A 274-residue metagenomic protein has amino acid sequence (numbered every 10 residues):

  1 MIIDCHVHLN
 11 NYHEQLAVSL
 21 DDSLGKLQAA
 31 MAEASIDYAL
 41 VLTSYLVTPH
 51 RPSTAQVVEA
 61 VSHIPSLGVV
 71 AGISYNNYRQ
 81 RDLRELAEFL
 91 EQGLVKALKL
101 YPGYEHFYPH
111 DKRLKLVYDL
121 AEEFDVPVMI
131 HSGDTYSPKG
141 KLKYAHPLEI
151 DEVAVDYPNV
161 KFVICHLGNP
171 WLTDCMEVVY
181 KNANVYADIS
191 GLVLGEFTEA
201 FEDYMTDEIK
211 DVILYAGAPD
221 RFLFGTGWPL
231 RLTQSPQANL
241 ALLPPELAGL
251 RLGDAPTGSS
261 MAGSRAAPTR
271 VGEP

Functional and structural regions predicted by a protein language model:
M1-L9, S19-Y38, D211, Y215-L223 (+1 more regions): Mid-to-C-terminal alpha-helical segments outside catalytic/metal-binding sites
I2-C5, L40-T43, V70-G72, K99 (+3 more regions): Active-site neighborhood of phospho(di)ester-bond hydrolases with catalytic His/Asp-centered motifs
H6-Y12, H131, H166: Histidine-centered divalent metal-coordination motifs
L9-D22, T135-S137, E196-F197: Acidic/histidine-rich helix-loop elements that form or flank divalent-metal/phosphate-binding sites at the catalytic
K26-A29, A55-E59, R84-E88, K115-E123 (+6 more regions): Alpha-helical scaffolding segments of alpha/beta enzyme cores, especially the outer helices of TIM-barrel or partial
Y38, T48-Y144: Active-site gating/metal-coordination segments in enzymes
H50, T54, W171-C175, L232-Q234: Short, well-ordered alpha-helical microsegments
G93-A97, H110-L223, G249-R251: Catalytic pocket-lining loop regions of alpha/beta-barrel enzymes, especially the amidohydrolase/enolase/GH5 lineages
